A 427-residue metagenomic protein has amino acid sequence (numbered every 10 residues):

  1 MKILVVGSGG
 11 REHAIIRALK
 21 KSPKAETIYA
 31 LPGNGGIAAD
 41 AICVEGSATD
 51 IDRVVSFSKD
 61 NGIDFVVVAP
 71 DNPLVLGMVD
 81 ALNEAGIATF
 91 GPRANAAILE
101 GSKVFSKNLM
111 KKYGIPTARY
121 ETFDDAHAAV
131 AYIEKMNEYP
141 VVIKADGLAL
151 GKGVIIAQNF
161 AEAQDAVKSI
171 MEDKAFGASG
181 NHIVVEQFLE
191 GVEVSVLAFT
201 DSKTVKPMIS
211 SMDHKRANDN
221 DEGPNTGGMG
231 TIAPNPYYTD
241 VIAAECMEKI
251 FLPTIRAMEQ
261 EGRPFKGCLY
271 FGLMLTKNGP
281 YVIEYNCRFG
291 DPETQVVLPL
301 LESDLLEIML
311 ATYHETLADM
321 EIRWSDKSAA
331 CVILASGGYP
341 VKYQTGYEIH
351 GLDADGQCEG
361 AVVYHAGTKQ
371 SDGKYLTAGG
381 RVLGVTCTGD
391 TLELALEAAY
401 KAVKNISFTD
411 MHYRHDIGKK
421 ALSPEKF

Functional and structural regions predicted by a protein language model:
M1-A94: ATP-binding N-terminal substructure of ATP-dependent carboxylate-amine bond-forming enzymes
K21, G36-A38, D60, F90 (+13 more regions): Solvent-exposed alpha-helices and their adjacent loops that cap or buttress functional pockets in soluble metabolic
C43-D50, E121-D125, A157: Short acidic-hydrophobic, aromatic-tinged amphipathic segments that line or gate anion-handling sites
F90-G153: A conserved helix-loop-beta module that forms one wall/lid of the active-site cleft in ATP-utilizing catalytic domains
G153-T294: Internal nucleotide-binding/catalytic subdomain
M247-L269, N286-C358, Q370-S371: Active-site "cap" helix and flanking loop/linker of ATP-utilizing ligase/carboxylase catalytic domains
T368-D372, L376-F427: Generic C-terminus detector
